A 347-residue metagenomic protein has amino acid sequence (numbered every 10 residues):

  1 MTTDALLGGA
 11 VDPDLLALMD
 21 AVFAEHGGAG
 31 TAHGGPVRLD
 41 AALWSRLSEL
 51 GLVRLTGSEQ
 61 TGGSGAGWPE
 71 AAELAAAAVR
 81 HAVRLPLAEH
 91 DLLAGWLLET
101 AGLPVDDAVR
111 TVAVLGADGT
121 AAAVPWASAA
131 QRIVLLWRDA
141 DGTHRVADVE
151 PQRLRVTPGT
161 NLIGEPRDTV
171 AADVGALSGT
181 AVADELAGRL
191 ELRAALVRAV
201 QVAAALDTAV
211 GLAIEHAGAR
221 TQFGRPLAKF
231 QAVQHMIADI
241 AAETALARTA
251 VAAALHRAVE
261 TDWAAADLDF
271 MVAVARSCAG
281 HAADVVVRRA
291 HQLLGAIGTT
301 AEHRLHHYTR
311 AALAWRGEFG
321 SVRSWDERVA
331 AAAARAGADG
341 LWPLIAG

Functional and structural regions predicted by a protein language model:
M1-V79, L192, L196-G347: Alpha-helical interface subdomain recognition
A32-G34, A76, L92-L93, V112-G116 (+2 more regions): A short linear-motif detector with a strong N-terminal bias
L55, W68-V109: Extended, compositionally biased flexible segments
L85, W96, A101-G211, E215 (+1 more regions): FAD-binding core of flavoproteins
A88, V109-V112, V124, V233 (+2 more regions): Hydrophobic aliphatic residue packing
